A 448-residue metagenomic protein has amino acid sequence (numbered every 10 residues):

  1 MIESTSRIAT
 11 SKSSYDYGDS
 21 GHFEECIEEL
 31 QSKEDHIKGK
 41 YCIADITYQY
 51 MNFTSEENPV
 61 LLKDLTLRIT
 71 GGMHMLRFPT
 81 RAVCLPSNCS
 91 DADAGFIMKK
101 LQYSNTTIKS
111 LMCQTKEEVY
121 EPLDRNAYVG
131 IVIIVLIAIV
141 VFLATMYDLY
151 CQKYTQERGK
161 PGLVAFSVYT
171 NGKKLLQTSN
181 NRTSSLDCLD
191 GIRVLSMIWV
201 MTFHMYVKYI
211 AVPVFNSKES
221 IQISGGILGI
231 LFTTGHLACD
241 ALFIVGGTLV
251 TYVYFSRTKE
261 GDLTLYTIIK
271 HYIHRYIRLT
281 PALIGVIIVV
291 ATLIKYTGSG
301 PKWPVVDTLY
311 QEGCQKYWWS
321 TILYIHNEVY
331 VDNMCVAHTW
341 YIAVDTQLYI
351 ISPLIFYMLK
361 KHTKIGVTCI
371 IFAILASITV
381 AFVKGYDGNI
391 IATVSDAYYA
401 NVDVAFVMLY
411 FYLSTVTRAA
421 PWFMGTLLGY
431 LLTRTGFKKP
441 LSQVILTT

Functional and structural regions predicted by a protein language model:
M1-G191, S196, F203-C239, K259 (+4 more regions): Exoplasmic/lumenal regions adjacent to the first transmembrane segment of eukaryotic integral membrane proteins across
N126-G162, L195-S220, G225-I227, L231-R257 (+3 more regions): Hydrophobic membrane-embedded alpha-helices and membrane-water interface caps/short interhelical or interfacial loops
